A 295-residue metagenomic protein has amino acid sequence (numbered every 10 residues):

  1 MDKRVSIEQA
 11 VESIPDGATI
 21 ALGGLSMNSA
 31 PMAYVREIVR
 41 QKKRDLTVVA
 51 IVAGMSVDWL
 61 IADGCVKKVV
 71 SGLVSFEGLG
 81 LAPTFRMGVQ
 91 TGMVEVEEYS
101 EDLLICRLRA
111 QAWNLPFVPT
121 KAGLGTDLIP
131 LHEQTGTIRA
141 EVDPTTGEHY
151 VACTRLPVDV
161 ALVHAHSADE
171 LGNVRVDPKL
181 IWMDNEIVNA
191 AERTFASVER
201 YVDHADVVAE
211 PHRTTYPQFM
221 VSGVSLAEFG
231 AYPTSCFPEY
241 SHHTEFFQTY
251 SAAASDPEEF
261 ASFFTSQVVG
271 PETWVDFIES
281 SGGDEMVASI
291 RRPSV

Functional and structural regions predicted by a protein language model:
M1-V295: Conserved alpha/beta enzyme-core scaffold
